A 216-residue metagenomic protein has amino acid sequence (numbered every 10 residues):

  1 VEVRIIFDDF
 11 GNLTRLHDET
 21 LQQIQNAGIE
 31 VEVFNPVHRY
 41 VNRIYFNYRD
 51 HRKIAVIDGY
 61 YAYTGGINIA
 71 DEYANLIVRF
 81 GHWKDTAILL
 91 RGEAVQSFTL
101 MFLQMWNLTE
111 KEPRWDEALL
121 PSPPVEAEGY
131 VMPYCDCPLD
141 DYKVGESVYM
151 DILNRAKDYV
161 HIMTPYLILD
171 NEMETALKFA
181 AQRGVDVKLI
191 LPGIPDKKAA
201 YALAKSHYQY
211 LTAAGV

Functional and structural regions predicted by a protein language model:
V1-V216: Charged, low-complexity intrinsically disordered terminal segments
